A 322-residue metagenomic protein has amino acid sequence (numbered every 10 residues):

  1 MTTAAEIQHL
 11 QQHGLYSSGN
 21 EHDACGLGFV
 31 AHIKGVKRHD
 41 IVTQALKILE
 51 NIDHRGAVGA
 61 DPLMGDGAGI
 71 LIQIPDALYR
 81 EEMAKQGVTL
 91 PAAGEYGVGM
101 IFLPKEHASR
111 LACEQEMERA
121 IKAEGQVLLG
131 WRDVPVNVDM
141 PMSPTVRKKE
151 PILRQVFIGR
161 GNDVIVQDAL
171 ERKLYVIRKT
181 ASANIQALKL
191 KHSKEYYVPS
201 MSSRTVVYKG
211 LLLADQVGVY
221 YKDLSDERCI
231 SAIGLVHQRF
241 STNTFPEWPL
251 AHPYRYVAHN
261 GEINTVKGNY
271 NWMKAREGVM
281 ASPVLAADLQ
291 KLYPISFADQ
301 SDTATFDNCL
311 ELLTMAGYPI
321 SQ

Functional and structural regions predicted by a protein language model:
M1-Q322: Conserved short alpha-helical segments that host acidic/polar catalytic motifs at enzyme active sites
